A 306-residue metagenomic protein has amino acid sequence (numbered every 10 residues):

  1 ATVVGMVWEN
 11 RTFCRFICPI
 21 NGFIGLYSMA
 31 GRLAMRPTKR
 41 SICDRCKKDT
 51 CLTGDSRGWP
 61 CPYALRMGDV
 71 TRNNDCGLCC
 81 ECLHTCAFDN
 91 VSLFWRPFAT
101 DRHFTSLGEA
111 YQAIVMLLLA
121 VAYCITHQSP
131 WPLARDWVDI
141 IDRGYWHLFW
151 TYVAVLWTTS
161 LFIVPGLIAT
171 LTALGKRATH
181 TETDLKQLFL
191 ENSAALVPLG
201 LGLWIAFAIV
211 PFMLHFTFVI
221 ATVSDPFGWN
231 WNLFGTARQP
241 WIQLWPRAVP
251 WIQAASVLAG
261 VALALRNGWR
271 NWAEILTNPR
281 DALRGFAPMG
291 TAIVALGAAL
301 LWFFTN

Functional and structural regions predicted by a protein language model:
A1-R45, W59-L65, C80-H84, D89-N90 (+1 more regions): Membrane-embedded alpha-helical bundles of multi-pass integral membrane proteins
T50-N73: Solvent-exposed, extramembrane regions of membrane proteins
T71, D75-C82: A short, cysteine/histidine-rich metal-binding "knuckle" motif
